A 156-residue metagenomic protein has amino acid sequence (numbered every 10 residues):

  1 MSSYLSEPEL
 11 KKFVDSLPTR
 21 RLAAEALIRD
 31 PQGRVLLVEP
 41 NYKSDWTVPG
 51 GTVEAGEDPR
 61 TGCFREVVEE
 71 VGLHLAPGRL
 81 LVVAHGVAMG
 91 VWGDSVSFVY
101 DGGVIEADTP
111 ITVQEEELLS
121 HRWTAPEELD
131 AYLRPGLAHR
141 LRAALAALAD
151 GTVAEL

Functional and structural regions predicted by a protein language model:
M1-E25: Acidic, metal-coordinating catalytic segment for phosphate/diphosphate chemistry, firing primarily on the Nudix
S3, L22-A24, G33, V96-F98 (+1 more regions): Change "...and in nucleic-acid phosphodiester-cleaving endonucleases..." to "...and in nucleic-acid processing enzymes
D15-P18, G90, V113: Short Gly/Pro-enriched turn/cap motifs at secondary-structure boundaries
I28, V99-G103, R122-A125: Short, well-ordered beta-strand micro-motif
D30-E69: Conserved Nudix-box catalytic region and its N-terminal flanking loop in Nudix hydrolases and closely related
S44-D45, E115-L156: Nudix hydrolase/Nudix homology domain
H74-V82: A short coil-to-beta-strand element that immediately follows conserved catalytic motifs
G86-P110, A144, L148: Active-site-adjacent beta-strand/loop module that shapes the phosphate/pyrophosphate-binding cleft
